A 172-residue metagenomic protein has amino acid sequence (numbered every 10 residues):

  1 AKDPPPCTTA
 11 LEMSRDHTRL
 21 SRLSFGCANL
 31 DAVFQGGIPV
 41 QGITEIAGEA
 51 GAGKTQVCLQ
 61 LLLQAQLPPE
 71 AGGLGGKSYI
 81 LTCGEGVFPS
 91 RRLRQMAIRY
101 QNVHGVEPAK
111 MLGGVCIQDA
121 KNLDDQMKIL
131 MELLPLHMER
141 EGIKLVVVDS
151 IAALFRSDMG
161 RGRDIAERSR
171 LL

Functional and structural regions predicted by a protein language model:
A1-P108: The Walker A/P-loop phosphate-binding site
S21-S24, D124, R170: Conserved phosphate-coordination/catalytic loops
G51, A166-L172: Substrate-engagement module of ASCE P-loop NTPases
L74-A166: Conserved inter-motif catalytic segment of the P-loop NTP-binding fold
